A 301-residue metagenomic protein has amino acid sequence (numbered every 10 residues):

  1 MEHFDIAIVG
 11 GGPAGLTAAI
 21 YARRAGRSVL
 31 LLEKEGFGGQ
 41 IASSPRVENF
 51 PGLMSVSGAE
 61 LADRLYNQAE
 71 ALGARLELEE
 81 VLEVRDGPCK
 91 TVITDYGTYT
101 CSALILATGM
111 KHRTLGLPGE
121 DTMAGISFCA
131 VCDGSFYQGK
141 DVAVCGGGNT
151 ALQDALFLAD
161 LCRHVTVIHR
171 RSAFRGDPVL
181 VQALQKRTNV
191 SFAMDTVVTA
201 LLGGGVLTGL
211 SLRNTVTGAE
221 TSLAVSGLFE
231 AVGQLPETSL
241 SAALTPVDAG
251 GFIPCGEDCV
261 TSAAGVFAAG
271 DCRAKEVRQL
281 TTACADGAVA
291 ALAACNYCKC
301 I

Functional and structural regions predicted by a protein language model:
F4-L72, L152-D177: Beta1-alpha1 glycine-rich phosphate/pyrophosphate-binding loop at the start of Rossmann-like nucleotide-binding domains
G12-P13, G36, M110-H112, G148-T150 (+1 more regions): Residue-level detector of alpha-helix initiation sites
R24, D121-F136, E230-Q279, D286-V289 (+1 more regions): FAD-site-proximal beta/loop scaffold in flavoenzymes
A69-I93, T98-T100, D160-G256, N296-C300: A Rossmann-like FAD-binding core segment of flavoenzymes
L76-F136: Glycine/small-residue-rich loop that forms an oxyanion/phosphate-binding "nest" at active or ligand-binding sites
M110-N149, Q153-A155, A159-L161, P254-G256: Glycine-rich dinucleotide-binding loop and its adjacent helix/turn
L156, R163-H164, A283-I301: Internal hydrophobic alpha-helix adjacent to the cofactor/substrate pocket in enzyme cavities
